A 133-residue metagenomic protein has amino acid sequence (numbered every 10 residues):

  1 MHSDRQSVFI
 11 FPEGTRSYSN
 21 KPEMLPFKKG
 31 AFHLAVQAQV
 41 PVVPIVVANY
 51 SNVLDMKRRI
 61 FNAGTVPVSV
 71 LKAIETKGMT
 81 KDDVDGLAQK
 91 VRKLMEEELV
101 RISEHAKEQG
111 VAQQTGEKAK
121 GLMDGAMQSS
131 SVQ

Functional and structural regions predicted by a protein language model:
M1-Q133: Non-catalytic C-terminal accessory region of glycerolipid acyltransferases and related lyso-lipid remodeling enzymes
